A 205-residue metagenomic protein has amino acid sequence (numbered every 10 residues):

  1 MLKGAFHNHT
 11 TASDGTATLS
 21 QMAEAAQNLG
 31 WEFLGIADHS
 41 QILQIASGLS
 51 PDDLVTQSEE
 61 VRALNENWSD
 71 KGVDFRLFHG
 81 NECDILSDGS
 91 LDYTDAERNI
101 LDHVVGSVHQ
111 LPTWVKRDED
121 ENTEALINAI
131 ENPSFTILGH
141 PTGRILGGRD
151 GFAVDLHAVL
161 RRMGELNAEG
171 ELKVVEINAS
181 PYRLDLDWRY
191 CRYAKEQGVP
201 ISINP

Functional and structural regions predicted by a protein language model:
M1-L2, Q44-G170: Extended substrate/RNA-proximal surfaces in nucleic-acid metabolism proteins
K3-G15, I36-Q41, I137-G143: Histidine-centered catalytic micro-motifs
A5-Q21, L111-R117: Active-site mouth loops of central-metabolism enzymes
H7, A26, D38, L77 (+3 more regions): Divalent metal-coordination and catalytic microenvironments
S20-G35, E59-W68: Alpha-helical scaffold segments that flank or form the walls of functional sites
G30, G170-L172, G198: Glycine-centered short loops/turns at secondary-structure junctions
S180, V199-P205: Short acidic/histidine-rich active-site segments
